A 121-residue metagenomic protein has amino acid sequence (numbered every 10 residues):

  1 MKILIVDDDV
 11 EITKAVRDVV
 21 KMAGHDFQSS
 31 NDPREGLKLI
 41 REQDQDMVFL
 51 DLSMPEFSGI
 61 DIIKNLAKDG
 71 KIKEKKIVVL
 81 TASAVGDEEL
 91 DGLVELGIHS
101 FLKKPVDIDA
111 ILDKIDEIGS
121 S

Functional and structural regions predicted by a protein language model:
V10-Q28, E95-L96: Two-component/phosphorelay signaling modules centered on CheY-like receiver
S29-M47: Acidic, metal-coordinating helix/loop segments flanking the phosphotransfer/catalytic sites of two-component signaling
N31-E35, S58-K64: Acidic catalytic/metal-coordinating carboxylates
D51: Active-site residues of response regulator receiver
M54: Receiver (REC) domain active-site loop signature in two-component systems and cognate sites in sensor histidine kinases
D61, A84-S100, D113: Alpha4 helix (beta4-alpha4-beta5 surface) of REC/receiver domains from two-component response regulators
L80-T81: Hydrophobic/aromatic residues positioned on beta-strands within the core alpha/beta folds
V106-I115: C-terminal output helix
